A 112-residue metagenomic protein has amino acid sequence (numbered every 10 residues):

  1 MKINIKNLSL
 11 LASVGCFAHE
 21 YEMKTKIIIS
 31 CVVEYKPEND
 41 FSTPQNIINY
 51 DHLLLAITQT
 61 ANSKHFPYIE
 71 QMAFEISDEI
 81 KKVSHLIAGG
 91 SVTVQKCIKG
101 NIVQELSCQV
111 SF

Functional and structural regions predicted by a protein language model:
M1-F112: N-terminal, polar/charged subdomain of small-to-medium soluble alpha/beta proteins
